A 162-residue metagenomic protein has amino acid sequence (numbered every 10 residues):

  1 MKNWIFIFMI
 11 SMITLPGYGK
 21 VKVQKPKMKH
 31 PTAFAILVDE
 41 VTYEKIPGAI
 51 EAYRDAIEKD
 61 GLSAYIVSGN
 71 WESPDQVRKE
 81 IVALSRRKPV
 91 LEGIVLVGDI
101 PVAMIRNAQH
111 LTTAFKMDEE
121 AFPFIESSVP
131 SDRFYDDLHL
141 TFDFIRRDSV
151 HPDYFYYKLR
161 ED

Functional and structural regions predicted by a protein language model:
M1-W4: Positively charged n-region of N-terminal signal peptides that target proteins for export
F8-Y18: Hydrophobic h-region of N-terminal signal peptides that target proteins for export in Gram-negative bacteria
T14, T32, T42, T112-T113 (+1 more regions): Residue-identity detector for threonine
K20-N70, Q76-G93: Extracellular pro-sequences of secreted precursors
A56, P74-D162: Structured catalytic cores of large enzymes
